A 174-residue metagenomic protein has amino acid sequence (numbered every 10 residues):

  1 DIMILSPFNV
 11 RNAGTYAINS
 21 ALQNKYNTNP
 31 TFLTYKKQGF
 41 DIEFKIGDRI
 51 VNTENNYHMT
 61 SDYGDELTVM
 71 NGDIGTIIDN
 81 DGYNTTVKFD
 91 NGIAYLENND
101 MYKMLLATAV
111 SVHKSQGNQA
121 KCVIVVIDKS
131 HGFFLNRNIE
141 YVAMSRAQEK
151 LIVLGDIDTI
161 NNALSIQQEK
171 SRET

Functional and structural regions predicted by a protein language model:
D1-V69: Conserved helicase/translocase motor-coupling segment
N71-T174: C-terminal accessory regions
